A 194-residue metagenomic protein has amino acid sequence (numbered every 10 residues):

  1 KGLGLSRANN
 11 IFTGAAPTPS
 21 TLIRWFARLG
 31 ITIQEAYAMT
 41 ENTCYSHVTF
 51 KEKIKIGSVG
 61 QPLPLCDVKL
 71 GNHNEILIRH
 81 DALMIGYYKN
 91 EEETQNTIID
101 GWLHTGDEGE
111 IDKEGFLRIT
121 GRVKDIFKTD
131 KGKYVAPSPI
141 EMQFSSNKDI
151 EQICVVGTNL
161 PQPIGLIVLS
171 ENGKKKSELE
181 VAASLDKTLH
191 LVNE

Functional and structural regions predicted by a protein language model:
K1-I54, E151: Gly/Ser/Thr-rich phosphate-binding loop
T13-G14, E35, L70-G71, I78-R79 (+3 more regions): Thr-Gly-centered strand-to-loop micro-motif
G14, W25, L29-T32, N90 (+5 more regions): Generic, well-ordered alpha-helical scaffold segments in large soluble proteins
I31, S58, P62-P64, G71-T97 (+2 more regions): Conserved ATP/PPi-binding loop(s) of AMP-dependent carboxylate-activating enzymes
V48-E52, E92, V168-L169: Short low-complexity, flexible loop/linker segments enriched in glycine and/or proline with clustered acidic
G60-L63, G101-L103, K148: Short solvent-exposed loop/turn micro-motifs enriched in small/polar/acidic residues
H80, G86, E108-N193: AMP-binding/adenylate-forming catalytic core of the ANL superfamily
